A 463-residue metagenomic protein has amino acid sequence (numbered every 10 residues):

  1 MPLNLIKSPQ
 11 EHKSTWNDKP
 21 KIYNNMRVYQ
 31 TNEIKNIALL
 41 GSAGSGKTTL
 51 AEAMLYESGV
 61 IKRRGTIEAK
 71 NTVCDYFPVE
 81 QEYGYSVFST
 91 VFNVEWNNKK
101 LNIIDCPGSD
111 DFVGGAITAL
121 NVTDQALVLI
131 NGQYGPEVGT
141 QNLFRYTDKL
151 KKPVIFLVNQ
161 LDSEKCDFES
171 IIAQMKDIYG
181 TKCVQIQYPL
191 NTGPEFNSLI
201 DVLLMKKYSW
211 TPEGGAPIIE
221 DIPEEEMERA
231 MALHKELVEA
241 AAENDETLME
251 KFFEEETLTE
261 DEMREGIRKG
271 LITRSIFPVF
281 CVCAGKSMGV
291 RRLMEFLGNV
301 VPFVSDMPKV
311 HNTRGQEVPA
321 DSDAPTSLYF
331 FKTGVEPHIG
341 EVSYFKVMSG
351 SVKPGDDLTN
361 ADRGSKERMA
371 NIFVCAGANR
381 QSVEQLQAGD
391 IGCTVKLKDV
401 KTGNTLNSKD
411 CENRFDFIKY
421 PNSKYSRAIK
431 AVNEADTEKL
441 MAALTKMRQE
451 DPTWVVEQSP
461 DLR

Functional and structural regions predicted by a protein language model:
P2, E11-K13: N-terminal mitochondrial targeting presequence
T15-R463: Structural and coupling elements of P-loop NTPases
